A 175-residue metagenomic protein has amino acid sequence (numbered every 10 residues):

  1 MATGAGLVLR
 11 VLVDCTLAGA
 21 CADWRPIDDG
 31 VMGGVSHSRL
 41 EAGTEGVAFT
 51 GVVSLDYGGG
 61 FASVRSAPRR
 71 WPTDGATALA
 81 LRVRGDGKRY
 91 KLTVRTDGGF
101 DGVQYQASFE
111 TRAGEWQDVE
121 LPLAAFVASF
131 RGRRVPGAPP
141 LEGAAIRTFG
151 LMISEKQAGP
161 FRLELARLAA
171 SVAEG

Functional and structural regions predicted by a protein language model:
A2-G175: Beta-rich carbohydrate-recognition modules and glycan-binding surfaces
